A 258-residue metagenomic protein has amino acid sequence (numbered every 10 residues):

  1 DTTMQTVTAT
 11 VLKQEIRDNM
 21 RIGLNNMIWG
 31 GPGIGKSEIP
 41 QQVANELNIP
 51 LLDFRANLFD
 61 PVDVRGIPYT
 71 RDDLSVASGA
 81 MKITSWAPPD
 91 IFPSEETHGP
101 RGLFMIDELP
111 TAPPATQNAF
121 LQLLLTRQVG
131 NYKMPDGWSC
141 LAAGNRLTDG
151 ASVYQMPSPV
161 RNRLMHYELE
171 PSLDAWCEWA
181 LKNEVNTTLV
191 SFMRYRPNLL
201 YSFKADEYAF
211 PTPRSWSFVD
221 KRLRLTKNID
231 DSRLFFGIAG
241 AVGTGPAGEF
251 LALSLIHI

Functional and structural regions predicted by a protein language model:
T2, L253-S254: Acidic, proline/serine/threonine- and glycine-rich low-complexity intrinsically disordered segments
T3-R194: AAA+ P-loop NTPase catalytic core and its hallmark functional loops
N183-A239: Conserved AAA+ ATPase small/helical "lid" subdomain
I256-I258: Conserved small/polar residues in nucleotide/adenosyl-binding loops
